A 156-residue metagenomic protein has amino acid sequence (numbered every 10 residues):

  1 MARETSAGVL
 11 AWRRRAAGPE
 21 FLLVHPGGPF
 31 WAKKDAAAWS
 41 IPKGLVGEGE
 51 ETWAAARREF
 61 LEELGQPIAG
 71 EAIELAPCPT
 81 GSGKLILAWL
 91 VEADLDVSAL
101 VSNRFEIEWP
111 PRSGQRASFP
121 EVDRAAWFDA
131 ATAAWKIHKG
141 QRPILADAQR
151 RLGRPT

Functional and structural regions predicted by a protein language model:
M1-I41, W89: N-terminal strand-loop-strand
R15-G18, G28-W31, G47-E48, S82-G83 (+1 more regions): Short, charged/polar surface micro-motifs in flexible loops or helix N-caps
K33, G49, K136: Residues that scaffold the ATP/ADP-binding catalytic core of kinase and kinase-like folds
S40-L75, D129: The catalytic Nudix box helix
P77-G114, A126-F128, A148: Active-site-adjacent beta-strand/loop module that shapes the phosphate/pyrophosphate-binding cleft
A117-D123: Non-DNA-binding regulatory cores of transcription-related proteins, predominantly C-terminal effector-binding
A130-T156: Charged phosphate-binding loop/patch that engages nucleotide di/tri-phosphates or the phosphate backbone of nucleic
